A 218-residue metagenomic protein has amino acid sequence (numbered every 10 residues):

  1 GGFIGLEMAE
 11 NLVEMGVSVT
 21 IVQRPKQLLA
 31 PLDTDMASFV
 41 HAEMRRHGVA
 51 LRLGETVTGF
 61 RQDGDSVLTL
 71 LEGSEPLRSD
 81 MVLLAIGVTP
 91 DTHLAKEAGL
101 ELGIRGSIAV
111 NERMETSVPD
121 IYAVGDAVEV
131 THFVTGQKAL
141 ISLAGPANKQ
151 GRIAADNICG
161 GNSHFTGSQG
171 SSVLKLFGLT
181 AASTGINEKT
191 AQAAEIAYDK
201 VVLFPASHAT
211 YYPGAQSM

Functional and structural regions predicted by a protein language model:
G1-G2: Beta1/beta-strand and adjacent pyrophosphate-binding region of the FAD-binding site in flavoprotein oxidoreductases
G5-L6: N-terminal Rossmann-fold NAD(P) dinucleotide-binding loop
A9-E14: Gly/Ala-rich phosphate-binding loop of Rossmann-like dinucleotide-binding domains, activating on the conserved
M15-E112: A Rossmann-like FAD-binding core segment of flavoenzymes
A50-R52, Y122, D199-V201: General small-molecule cofactor/ligand-binding pocket signal
Q62-V67, V118, P213-S217: A short, glycine/Asx- and small/polar-enriched loop/turn that sits immediately N-terminal to a beta-strand
P76-D156: FAD-site-proximal beta/loop scaffold in flavoenzymes
A127-M218: Mid-to-C-terminal Rossmann-like scaffold of FAD/NAD(P)H-dependent oxidoreductases
